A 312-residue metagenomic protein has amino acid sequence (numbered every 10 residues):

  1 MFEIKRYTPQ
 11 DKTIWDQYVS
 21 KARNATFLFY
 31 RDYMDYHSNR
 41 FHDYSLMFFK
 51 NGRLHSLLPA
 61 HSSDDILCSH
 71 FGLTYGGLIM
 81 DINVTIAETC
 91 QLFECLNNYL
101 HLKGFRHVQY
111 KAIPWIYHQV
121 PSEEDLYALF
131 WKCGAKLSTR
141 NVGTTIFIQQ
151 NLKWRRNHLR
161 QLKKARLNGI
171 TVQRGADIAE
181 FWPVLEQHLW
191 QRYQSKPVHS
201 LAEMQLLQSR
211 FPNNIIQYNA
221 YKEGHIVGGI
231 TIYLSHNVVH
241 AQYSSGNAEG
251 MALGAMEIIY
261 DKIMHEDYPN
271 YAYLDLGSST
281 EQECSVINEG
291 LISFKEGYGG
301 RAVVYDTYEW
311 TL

Functional and structural regions predicted by a protein language model:
F2-N51, H55-I66, A112-G250: A conserved beta-strand-loop-helix scaffold within acyl/acetyltransferase catalytic domains
F41-D43, L102-F105, I215, P269-Y271: Short, high-confidence coil segments that cap the C-terminus of an alpha-helix and link into the following beta-strand
F49, L57-A60, I79, T85 (+2 more regions): Aromatic (often tryptophan-rich) hydrophobic motifs at membrane interfaces
I66-F71, L291: Short, flexible, mixed-charge acidic loops at enzyme active sites
F71-V120: A gly/proline- and charged-residue-enriched helix-loop-helix capping module
F71-Y75, T139, V303: Short, solvent-exposed loop/turn segments at the edges of secondary structure
